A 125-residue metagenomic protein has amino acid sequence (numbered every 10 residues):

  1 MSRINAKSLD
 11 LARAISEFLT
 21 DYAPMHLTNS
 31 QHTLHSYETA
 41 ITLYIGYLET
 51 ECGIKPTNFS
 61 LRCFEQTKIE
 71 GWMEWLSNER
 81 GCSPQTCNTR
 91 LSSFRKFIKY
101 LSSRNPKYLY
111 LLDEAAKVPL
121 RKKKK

Functional and structural regions predicted by a protein language model:
S2-A12: Acidic, low-complexity proline/glycine-rich segments
S2-I4, E17-H32, E38-K125: N-terminal core-binding DNA-recognition domain of tyrosine recombinases/integrases
L11-A14, S36: Gly/serine-rich nucleotide phosphate-binding loop at the start of the catalytic core of nucleotide/ADP-ribose-handling
